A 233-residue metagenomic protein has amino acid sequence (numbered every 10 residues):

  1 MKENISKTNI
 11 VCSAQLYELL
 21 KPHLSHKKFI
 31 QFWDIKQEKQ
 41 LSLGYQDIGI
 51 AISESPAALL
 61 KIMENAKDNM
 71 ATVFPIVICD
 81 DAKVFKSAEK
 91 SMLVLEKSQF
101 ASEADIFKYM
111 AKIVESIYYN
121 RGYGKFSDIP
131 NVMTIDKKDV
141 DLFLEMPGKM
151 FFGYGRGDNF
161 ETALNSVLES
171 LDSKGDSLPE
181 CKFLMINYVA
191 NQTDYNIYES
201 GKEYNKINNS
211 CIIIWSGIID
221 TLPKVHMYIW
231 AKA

Functional and structural regions predicted by a protein language model:
M1-A233: Tubulin/FtsZ superfamily GTPase core signature
